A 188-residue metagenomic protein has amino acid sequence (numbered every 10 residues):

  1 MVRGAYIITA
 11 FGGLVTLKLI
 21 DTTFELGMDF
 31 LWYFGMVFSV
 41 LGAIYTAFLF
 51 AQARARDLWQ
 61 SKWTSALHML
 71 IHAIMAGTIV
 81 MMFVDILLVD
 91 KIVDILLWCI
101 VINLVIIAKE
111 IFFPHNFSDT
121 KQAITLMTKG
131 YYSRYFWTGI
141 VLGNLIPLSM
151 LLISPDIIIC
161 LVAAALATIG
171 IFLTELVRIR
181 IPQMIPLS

Functional and structural regions predicted by a protein language model:
M1-G4: Juxtamembrane helix-capping/reentrant segments at transmembrane boundaries
Y6-T9, G13-N144, S149-I157, A163 (+1 more regions): Long, contiguous internal "core" modules enriched in hydrophobic/ aromatic residues
T168, L176, I181-P182: N-terminal signal-anchor module of multipass membrane proteins
Q183-S188: Short, highly charged, low-complexity non-transmembrane loops/tails of multi-pass membrane proteins
